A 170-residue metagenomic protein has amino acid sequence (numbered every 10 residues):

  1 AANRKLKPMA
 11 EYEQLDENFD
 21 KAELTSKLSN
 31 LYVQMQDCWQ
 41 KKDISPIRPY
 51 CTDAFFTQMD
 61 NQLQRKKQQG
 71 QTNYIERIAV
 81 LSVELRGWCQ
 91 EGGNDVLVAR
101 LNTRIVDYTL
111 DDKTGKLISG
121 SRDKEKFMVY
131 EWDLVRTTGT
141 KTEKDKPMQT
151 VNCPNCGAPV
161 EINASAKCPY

Functional and structural regions predicted by a protein language model:
A2-E76, S165, P169-Y170: Core segments of small alpha/beta cavity-forming domains
K41, Q90-D95, E125-M128, P147-M148 (+1 more regions): Short flexible coil/turn linkers enriched for glycine and charged/polar residues that connect secondary-structure
Q69-K113: Surface-exposed, charged secondary-structure patches
V83-L85, Y130-L134: Hydrophobic/aromatic beta-strand elements that line small-molecule binding cavities or substrate pockets in beta-rich
D112-R122: Mixed-charge, low-complexity intrinsically disordered segments
T142-V151: Cys/His-rich Zn2+-binding cysteine-cluster or related metal-binding knuckle/ribbon modules and their
C153-C156, C168: Short cysteine-rich clusters marking metal-coordination/redox-active sites
G157-A164: Cys/His-rich microdomains that often coordinate metals
